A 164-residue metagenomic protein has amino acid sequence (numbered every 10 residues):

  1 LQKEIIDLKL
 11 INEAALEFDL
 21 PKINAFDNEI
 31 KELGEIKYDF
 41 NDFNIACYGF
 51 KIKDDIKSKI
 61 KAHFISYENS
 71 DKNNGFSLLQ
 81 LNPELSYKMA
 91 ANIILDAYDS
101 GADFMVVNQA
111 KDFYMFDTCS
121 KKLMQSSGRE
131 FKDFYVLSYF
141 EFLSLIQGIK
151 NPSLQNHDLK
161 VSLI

Functional and structural regions predicted by a protein language model:
L1-I164: Iron-sulfur cluster-binding electron-transfer modules in prokaryotic oxidoreductases
